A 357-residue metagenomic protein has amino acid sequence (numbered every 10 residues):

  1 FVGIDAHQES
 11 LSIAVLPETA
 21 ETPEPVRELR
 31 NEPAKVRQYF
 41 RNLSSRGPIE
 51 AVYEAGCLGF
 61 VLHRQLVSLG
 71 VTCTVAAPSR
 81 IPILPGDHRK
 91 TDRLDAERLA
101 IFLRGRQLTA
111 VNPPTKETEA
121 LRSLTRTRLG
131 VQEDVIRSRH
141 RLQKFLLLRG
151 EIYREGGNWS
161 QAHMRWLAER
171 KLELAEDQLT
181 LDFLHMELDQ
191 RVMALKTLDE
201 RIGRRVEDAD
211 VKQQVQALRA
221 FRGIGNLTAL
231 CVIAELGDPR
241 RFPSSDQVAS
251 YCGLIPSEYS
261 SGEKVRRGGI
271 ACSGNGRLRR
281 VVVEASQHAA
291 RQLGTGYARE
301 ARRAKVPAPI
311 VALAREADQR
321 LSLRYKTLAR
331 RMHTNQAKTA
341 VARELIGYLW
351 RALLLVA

Functional and structural regions predicted by a protein language model:
F1-A357: A detector of single, family-specific signature residues that are central to catalytic or substrate-handling motifs
